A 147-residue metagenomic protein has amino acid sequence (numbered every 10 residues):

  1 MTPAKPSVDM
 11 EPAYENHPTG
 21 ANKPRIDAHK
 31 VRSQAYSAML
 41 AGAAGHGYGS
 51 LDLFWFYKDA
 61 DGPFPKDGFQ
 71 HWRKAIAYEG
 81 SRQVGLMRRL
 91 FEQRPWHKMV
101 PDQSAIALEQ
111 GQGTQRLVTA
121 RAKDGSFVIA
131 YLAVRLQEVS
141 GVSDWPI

Functional and structural regions predicted by a protein language model:
M1-V31: Active-site clefts of carbohydrate-active enzymes
S7, E15-H17, V31-I147: Aromatic- and carboxylate-lined catalytic core of secreted/periplasmic carbohydrate-active enzymes
